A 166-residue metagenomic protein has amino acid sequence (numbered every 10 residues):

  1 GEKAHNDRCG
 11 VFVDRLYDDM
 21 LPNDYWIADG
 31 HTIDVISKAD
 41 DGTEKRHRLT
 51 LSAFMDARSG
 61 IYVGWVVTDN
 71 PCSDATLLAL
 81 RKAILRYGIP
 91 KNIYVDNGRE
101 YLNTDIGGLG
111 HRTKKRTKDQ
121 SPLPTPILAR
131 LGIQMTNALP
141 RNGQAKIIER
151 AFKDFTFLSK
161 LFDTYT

Functional and structural regions predicted by a protein language model:
G1-A53, I61, D74-A79, R86-I89 (+1 more regions): Mobile-element integrase/transposase regions, centering on the N-terminal DNA-binding/Zn-coordinating module
D14, I27, F54, Y94 (+1 more regions): Alpha-helical architecture
D29-D34, M55-S59, V67-P71, N97-R99 (+1 more regions): Short, flexible loop/turn elements at secondary-structure junctions
V35-S37, V63, N103, N137-A138: Short helix/loop capping segments that flank catalytic or ligand/cofactor-binding pockets
G42-T43, G64-N70, G110-H111: Short helix/strand-bridging catalytic loops that position acidic/His residues to coordinate divalent metals and engage
K45-R48, N70-D74, K118, N142 (+1 more regions): Conserved structured core elements
W65-Y94, Y101: Active-site beta-loop-alpha junctions of metal-dependent nucleic acid enzymes, especially the RNase H-like/DDE
K91, R99-T166: Globin-like tetrapyrrole-binding proteins
